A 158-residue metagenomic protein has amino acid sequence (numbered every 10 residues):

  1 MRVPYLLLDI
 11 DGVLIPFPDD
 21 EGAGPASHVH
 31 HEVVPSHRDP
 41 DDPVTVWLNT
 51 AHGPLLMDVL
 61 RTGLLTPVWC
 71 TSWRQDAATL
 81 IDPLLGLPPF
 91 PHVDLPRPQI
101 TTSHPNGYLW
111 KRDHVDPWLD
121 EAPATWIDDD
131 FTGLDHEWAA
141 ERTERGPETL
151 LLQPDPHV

Functional and structural regions predicted by a protein language model:
M1-T101: Alpha-helical substrate-recognition element adjacent to the catalytic core
A77-V158: C-terminal cap/substrate-recognition subdomain and adjoining C-terminal extension of metal-dependent phosphatase-like
